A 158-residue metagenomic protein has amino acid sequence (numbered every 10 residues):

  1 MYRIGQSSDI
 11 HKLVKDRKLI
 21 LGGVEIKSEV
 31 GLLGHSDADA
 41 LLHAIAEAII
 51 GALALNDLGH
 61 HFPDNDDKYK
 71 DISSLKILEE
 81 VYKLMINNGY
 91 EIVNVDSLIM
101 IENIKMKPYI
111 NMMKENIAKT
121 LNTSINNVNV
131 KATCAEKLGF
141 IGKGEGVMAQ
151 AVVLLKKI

Functional and structural regions predicted by a protein language model:
Y2-N111, L121: RNase III-family endoribonuclease catalytic core
N65, V130-C134: Pyridoxal 5′-phosphate
S97-I101, V130, A151-V153: A structural signal for short, well-ordered beta-strand segments
M106-M112, F140-E145: Short glycine/threonine-rich loop-to-helix capping motif typified by GTGT followed within a few residues by an Asp-Pro
E115: Active-site phosphate/pyrophosphate- and oxyanion-stabilizing loops and adjacent acidic/basic residues in soluble
S124-N127: Short acidic capping loops at alpha-helix termini that bridge into adjacent secondary structure
I141-I158: C-terminal edge-of-domain segments
